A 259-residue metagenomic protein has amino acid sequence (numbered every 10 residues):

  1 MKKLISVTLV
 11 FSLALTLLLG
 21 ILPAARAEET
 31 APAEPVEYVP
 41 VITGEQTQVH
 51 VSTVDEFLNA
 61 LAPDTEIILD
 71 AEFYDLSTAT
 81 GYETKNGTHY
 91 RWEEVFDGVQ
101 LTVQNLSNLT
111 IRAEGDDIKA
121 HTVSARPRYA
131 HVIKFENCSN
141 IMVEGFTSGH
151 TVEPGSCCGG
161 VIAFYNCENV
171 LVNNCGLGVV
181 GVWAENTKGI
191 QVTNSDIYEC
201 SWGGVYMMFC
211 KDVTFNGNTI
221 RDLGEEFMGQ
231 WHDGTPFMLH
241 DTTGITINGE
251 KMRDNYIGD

Functional and structural regions predicted by a protein language model:
M1-V10: Positively charged n-region of N-terminal signal peptides that target proteins for export
L9, L13-L17: Hydrophobic core
L17-A33: Sec-dependent signal peptide cleavage junction
A31-T84, R91, Q100: Acidic Gly/Asp/Thr-rich repetitive segments characteristic of extracellular carbohydrate-active and adhesion proteins
S52, D75-S77, Y82, T88-S156: Right-handed parallel beta-helix/beta-spiral solenoid domain characteristic of secreted/periplasmic
A62-G81, E136-F146, M207-L223: Conserved long hydrophobic alpha-helices within structured protein cores
E83-L101, A125-K134, P154-A163, G176-W183 (+3 more regions): Extracellular beta-strand/beta-solenoid scaffold signature
S107-N108, R112-D117, S139-H150, E168-V179 (+3 more regions): Right-handed parallel beta-helix
